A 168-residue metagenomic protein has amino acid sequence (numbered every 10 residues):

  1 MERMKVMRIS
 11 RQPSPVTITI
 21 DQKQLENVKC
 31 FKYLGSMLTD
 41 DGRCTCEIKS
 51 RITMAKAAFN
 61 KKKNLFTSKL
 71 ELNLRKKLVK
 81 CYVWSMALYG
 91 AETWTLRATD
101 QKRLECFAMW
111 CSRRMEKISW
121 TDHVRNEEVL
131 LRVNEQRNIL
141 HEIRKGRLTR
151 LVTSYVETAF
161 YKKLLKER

Functional and structural regions predicted by a protein language model:
M1-R168: Short linear motifs embedded in intrinsically disordered, charge-biased segments
